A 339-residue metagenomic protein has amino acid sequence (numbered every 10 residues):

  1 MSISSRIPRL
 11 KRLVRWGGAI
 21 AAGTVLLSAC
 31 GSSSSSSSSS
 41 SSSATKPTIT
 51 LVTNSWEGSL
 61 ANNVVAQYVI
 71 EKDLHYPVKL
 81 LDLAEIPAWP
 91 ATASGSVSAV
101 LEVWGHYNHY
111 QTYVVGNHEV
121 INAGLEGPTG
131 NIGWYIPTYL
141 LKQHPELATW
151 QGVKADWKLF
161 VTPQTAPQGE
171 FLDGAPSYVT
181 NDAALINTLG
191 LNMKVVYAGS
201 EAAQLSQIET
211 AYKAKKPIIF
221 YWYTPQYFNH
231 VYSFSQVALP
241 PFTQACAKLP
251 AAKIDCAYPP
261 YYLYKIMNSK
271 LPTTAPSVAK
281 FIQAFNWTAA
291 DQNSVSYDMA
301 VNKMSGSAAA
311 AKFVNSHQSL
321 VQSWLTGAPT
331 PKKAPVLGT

Functional and structural regions predicted by a protein language model:
T24-A29: C-terminal motif of bacterial Sec signal peptides marking the signal peptidase cleavage site
C30-S43: Bacterial lipoprotein signal-peptidase II cleavage site
A44-G58, Y76-L81, Q168-L172, I282: Short, well-ordered beta-strand elements
N54-E57, P77-A91, V196-Q207: Short helix-initiation/N-cap motifs at beta->coil->alpha
G58, Y178-K194, A198-K215, S277 (+1 more regions): An extracytoplasmic/periplasmic, membrane-proximal ligand-sensing/linker region
A91, V97-W104, E170-K248: Ligand-binding pocket segment of bilobal, Venus flytrap-like solute-binding proteins
E119-F171: A conserved helix-loop-strand patch within extracytoplasmic ligand-binding domains of the periplasmic binding
I132-K142, Y261-T274, V295-D298: A bilobed periplasmic-binding-protein/Venus flytrap-type ligand-binding module shared by bacterial periplasmic
